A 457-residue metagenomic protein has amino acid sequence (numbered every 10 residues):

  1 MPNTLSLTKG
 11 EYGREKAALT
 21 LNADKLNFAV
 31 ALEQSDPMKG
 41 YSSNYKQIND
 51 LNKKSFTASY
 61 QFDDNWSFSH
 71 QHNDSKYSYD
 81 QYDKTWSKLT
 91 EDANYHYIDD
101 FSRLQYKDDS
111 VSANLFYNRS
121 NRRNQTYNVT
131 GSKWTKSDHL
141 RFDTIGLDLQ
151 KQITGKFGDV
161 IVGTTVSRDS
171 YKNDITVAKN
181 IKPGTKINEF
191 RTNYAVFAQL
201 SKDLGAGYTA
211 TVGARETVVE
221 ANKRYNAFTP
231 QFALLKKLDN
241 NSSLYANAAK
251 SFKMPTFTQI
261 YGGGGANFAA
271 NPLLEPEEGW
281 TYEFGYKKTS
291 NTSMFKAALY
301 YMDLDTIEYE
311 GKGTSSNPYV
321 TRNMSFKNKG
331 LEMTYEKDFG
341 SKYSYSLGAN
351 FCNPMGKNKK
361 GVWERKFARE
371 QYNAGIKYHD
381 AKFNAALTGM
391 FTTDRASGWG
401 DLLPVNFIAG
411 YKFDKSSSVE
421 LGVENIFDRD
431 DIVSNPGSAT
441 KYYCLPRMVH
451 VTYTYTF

Functional and structural regions predicted by a protein language model:
M1, S87-D109, L140-F142, E189 (+8 more regions): Outer-membrane beta-barrel signature, preferentially recognizing the C-terminal barrel domain of Gram-negative
M1-L21, F28, N44-N49, E275: Short strand-turn segments of transmembrane beta-barrel domains in outer membranes, especially the first one or two
L7-E11, K25, L32-D36, D64 (+16 more regions): Transmembrane beta-strands of outer-membrane beta-barrel pores
A17-A23, A58-F62, S102-D108, L147-I153 (+8 more regions): Residues on the lipid-exposed face of transmembrane beta-strands in outer-membrane beta-barrel proteins
L19-Y97: Periplasmic-side early beta-strands and strand-to-turn transitions of outer-membrane beta-barrels
D64-N73, N94-Y225, L235-K237, K288 (+3 more regions): Face-selective signature of the C-terminal outer-membrane beta-barrel domain
D203-A210, F295, Y300-D303, R322-A396 (+3 more regions): Gram-negative outer-membrane beta-barrel transporters
D305, F407-F457: C-terminal beta-signal and adjacent terminal beta-strands/loops of Gram-negative outer-membrane beta-barrel proteins
